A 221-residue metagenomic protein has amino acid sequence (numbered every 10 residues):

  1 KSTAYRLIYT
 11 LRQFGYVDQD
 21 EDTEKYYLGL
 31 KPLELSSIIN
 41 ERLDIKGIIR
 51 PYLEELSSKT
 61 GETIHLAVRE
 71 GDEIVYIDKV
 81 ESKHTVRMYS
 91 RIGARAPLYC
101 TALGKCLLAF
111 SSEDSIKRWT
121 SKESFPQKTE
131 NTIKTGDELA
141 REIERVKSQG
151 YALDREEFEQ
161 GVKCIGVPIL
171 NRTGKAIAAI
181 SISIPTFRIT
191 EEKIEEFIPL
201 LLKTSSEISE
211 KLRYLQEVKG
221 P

Functional and structural regions predicted by a protein language model:
K1-R42, K46-G47, E54, E210-K211: N-terminal helix-turn-helix
A4, I8-L11, V17, I77 (+4 more regions): Hydrophobic packing within well-folded, soluble alpha/beta domains
E21, R69, L170-R172: Short, acidic, Ser/Thr-enriched surface-loop or helix-capping motifs
K25, G29, R42, K46 (+7 more regions): Short, structured helix-loop boundary elements
S37-T85, F110-E113, L139: All-alpha effector-binding/dimerization core of bacterial HTH-type transcriptional repressors
V86-F158: Short, solvent-exposed recognition segments
S115-R118, E123-P126, L202-P221: Cysteine/selenocysteine-centered motifs that mediate thiol-based redox chemistry or coordinate metal-sulfur cofactors
T132-T204: Extended hydrophobic
